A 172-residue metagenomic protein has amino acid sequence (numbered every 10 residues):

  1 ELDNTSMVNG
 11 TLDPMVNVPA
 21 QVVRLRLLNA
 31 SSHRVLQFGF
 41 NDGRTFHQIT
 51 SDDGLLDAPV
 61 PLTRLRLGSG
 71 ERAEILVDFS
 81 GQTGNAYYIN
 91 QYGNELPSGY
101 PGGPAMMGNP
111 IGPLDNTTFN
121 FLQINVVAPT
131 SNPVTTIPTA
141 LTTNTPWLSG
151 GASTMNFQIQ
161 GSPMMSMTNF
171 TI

Functional and structural regions predicted by a protein language model:
E1-G151: Histidine- and aromatic-rich segments of cupredoxin/plastocyanin-like copper-binding domains
P138-I172: Predominantly extracellular/luminal regions of secreted and cell-surface proteins, especially disulfide-bonded
